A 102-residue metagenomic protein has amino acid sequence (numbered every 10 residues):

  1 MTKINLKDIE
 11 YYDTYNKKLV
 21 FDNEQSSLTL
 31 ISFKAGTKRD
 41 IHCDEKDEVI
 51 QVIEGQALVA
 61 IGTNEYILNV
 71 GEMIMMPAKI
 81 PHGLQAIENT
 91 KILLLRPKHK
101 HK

Functional and structural regions predicted by a protein language model:
M1-Q25, A60: A short, N-terminal "cap"/entry segment at the start of jelly-roll beta-barrel domains of the cupin/DSBH fold
T14, T29-D44: Conserved short histidine dyad/triad with adjacent acidic residue
K18-S26, R39-I41, I53: Active-site region of the double-stranded beta-helix
R39-I41, V59-A60, M76, P81-I87: Short beta-strand His + acidic residue motifs that chelate non-heme Fe in jelly-roll/DSBH and cupin folds
K46-L58, G62: Glycine- and acidic-residue-biased ligand/ion/polar-headgroup-sensing regions
I53-E54, N69-V70, E88, R96: A cytosolic small-molecule/anion-sensing beta-strand core signal
T63-A78: Short acidic-glycine-tyrosine-enriched beta hairpin
A78-K102: Ligand-binding loop in jelly-roll beta-barrel domains
